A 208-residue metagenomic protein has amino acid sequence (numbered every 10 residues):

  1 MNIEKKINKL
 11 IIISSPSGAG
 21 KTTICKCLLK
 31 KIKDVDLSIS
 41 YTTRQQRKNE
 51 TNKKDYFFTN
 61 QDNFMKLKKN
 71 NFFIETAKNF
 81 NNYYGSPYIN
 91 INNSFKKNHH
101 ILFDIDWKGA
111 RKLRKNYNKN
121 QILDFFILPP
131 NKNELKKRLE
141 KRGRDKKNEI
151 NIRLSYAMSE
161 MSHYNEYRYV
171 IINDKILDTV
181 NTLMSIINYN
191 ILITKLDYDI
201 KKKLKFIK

Functional and structural regions predicted by a protein language model:
I3-K5, K141-D145, S159-K208: NTP-dependent small-molecule kinase module
K6-I11: Pre-Walker A (Motif I) flank of P-loop NTPase domains
S14-P16: P-loop (Walker A) phosphate-binding loop of NTP-binding proteins
A19: ATP-binding Walker
T22: Walker A/P-loop
K30-S38: Post-Walker A helix-loop "phosphate-sensing" segment adjacent to the P-loop in P-loop NTPases
T42-I101, D106-R111: ATP-dependent small-molecule kinase phosphotransfer cores that center on conserved nucleotide phosphate-binding segments
I101-W107, N116-R142, I172-K175: Conserved phosphate-donor/acceptor-positioning beta-strand/loop module used by diverse small-molecule
